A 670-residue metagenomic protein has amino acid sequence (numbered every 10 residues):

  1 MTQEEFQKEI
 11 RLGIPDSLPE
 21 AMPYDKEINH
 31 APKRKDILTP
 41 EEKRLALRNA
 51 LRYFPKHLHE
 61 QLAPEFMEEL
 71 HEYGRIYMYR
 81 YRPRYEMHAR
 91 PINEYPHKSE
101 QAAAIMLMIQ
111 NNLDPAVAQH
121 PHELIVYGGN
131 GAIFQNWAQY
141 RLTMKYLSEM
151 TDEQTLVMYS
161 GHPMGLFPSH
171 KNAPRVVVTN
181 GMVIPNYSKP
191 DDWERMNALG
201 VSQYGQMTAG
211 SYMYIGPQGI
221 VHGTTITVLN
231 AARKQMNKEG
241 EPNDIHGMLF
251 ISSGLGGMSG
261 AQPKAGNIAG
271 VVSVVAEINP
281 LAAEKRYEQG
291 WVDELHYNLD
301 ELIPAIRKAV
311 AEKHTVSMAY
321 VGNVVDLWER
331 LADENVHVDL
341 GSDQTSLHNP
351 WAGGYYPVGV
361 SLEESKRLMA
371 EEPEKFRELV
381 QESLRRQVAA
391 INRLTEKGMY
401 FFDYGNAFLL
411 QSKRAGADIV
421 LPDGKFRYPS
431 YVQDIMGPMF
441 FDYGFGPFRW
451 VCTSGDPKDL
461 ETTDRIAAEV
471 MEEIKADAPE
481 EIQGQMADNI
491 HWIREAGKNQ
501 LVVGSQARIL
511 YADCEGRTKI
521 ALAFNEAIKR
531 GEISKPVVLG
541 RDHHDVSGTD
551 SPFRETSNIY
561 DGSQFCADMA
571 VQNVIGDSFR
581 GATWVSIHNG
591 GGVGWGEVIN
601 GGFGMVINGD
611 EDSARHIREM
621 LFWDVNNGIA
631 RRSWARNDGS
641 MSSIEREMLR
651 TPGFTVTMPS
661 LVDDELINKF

Functional and structural regions predicted by a protein language model:
M1-A198, S202-M213, P373-A523, A527-G540 (+4 more regions): Long, compositionally biased, glycine/small-hydrophobic-enriched stretches that function as flexible linkers, tethers
E149-T151, F167-N172, N186-Y187, G240-I245 (+8 more regions): Solvent-exposed alpha-helices and their adjacent loops that cap or buttress functional pockets in soluble metabolic
G205-L229, R233, E239, H246-L249 (+6 more regions): Catalytic or ion-translocation cores adjacent to nucleophile or general acid/base/metal-coordination motifs in diverse
N267-A269, A332-V336, A417-V420, I528-K529 (+2 more regions): Short, solvent-exposed amphipathic alpha-helical segments in soluble enzyme and RNA/protein-processing domains
V272, H337, Y400: Residue-level detector of anion-binding/catalytic polar loops
P280, G322-V325, Q344-N349, G405-Q411 (+2 more regions): Glycine-rich beta-alpha junction loops
S317-T345, A352: Active-site/ligand-binding-proximal alpha/beta "capping" segment
V325-W328, Q387-V388, I520-F524, M569-Q572: Glycine-rich, charged/polar anion/phosphate-binding loops that engage phosphate groups from diverse ligands
